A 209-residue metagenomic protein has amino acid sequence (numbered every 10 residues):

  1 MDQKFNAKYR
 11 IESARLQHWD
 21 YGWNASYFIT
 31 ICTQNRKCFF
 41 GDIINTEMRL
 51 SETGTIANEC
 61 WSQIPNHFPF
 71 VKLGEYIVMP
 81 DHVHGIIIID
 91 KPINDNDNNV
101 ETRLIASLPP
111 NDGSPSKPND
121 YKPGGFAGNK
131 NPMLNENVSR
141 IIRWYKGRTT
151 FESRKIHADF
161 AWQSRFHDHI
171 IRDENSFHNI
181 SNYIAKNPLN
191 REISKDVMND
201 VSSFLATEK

Functional and structural regions predicted by a protein language model:
M1-K209: Short catalytic/metal-binding and nucleic-acid-binding patches
